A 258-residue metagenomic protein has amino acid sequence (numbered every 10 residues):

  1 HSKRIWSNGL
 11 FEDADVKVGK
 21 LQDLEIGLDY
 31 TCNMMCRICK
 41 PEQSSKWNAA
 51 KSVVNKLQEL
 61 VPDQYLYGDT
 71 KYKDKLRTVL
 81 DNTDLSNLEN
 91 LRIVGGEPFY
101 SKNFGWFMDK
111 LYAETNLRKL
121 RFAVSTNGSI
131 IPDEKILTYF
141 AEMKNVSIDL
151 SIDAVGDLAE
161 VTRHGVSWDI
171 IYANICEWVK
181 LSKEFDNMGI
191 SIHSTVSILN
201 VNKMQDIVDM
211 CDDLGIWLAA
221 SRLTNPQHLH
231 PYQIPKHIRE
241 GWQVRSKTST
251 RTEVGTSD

Functional and structural regions predicted by a protein language model:
H1, D213, L218-D258: C-terminal accessory regions of radical SAM enzymes
H1, T31-E42: Local cysteine-cluster metal-coordination motifs and their immediate loop/turn environment, predominantly Fe-S cluster
H1-Q22, E42: Flexible, acidic/Gly-rich N-terminal and inter-domain linker regions that tether and position cofactor-handling modules
G19-T31, E42-D74, S86-K102, E114-P132 (+3 more regions): Core AdoMet radical
K75-L80, G105-D109, D133-L137: Leucine-rich repeat
M108, L137, Y172-V179, M204-D209: Generic structural signal for well-ordered alpha-helices, preferentially at hydrophobic/aromatic core positions
T138-N145, V179-E184, D212: Acidic (Asp/Glu)-rich catalytic clusters
I198-L214: Catalytic cores of alpha/beta
